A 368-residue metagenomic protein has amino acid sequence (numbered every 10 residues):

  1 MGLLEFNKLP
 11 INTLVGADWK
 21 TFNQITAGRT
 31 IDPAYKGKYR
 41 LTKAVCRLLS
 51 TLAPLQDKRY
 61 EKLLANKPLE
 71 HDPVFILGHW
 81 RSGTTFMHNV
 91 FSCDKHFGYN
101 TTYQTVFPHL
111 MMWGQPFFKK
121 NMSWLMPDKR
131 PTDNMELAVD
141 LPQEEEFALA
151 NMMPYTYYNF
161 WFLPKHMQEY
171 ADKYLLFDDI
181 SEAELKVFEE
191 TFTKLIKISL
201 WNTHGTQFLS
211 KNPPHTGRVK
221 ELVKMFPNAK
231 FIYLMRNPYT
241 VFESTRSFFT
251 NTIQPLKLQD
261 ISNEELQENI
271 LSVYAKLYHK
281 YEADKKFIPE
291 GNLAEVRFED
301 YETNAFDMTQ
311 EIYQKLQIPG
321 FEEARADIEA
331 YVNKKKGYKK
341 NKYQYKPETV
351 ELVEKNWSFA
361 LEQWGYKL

Functional and structural regions predicted by a protein language model:
M1-Q56, L63-L64, Y174-D178, A183-E189 (+2 more regions): PAPS-dependent sulfotransferases, especially Golgi type II membrane carbohydrate sulfotransferases
L55-I76, F107-P108, G114-Q115: N-terminal signal-anchor transmembrane helix
I76-C93: Glycine-rich phosphate-binding P-loop
L77-H79, L209-P213, F298: Short His-Asn-centered micro-motif
C93-Y103: Post-Walker A helix-loop "phosphate-sensing" segment adjacent to the P-loop in P-loop NTPases
V106-F208: PAPS-dependent sulfation machinery
I196, L209-K211, V219, I312: Ligand-binding pocket scaffold of soluble enzyme catalytic domains
K211, L222-S247: Conserved phosphate-donor/acceptor-positioning beta-strand/loop module used by diverse small-molecule
